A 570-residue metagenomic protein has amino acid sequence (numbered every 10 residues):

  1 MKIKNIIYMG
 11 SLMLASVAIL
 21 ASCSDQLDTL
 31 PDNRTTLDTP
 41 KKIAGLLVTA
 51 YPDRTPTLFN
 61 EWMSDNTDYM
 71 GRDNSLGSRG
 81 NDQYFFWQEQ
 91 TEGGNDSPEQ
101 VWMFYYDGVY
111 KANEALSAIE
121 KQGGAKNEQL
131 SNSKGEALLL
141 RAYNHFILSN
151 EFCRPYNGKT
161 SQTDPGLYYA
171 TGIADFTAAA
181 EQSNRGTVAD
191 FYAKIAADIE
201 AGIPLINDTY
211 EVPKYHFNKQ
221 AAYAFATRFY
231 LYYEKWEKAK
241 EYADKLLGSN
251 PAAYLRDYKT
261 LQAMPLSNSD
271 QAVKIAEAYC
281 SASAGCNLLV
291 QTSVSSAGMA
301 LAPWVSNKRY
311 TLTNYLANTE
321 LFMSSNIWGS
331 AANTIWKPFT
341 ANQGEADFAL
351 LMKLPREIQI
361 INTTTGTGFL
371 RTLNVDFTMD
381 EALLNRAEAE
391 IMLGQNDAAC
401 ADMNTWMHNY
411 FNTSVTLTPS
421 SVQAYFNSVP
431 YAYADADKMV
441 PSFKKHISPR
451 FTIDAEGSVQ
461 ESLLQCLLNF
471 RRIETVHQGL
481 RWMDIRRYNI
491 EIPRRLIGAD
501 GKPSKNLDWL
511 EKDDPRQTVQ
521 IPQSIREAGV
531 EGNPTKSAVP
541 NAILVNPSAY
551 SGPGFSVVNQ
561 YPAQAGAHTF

Functional and structural regions predicted by a protein language model:
M1-A21: Sec-dependent bacterial lipoprotein signal peptides
C23-G71, N314, N489-F570: Membrane-proximal, proline-rich intrinsically disordered regions
S24, K219-K259, F555-T569: Aromatic-residue-lined binding/catalytic grooves and analogous aromatic/hydrophobic interfacial grooves in multimeric
N81-C153, G186-D190, I199-I206, T367-N374 (+2 more regions): Conserved, well-structured interaction surfaces
A243-D380, T413-D454, L464, E474 (+2 more regions): Hydrophobic-face positions in mid-chain alpha helices that act as interaction patches
